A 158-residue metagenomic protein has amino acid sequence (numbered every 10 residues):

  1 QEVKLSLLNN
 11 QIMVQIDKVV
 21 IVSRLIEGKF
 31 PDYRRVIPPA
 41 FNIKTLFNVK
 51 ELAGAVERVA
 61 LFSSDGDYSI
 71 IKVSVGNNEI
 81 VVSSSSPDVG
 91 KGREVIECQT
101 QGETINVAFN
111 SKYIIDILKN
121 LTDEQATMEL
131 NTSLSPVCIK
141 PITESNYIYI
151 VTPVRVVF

Functional and structural regions predicted by a protein language model:
Q1-I26, F41-F158: DNA polymerase processivity clamps
